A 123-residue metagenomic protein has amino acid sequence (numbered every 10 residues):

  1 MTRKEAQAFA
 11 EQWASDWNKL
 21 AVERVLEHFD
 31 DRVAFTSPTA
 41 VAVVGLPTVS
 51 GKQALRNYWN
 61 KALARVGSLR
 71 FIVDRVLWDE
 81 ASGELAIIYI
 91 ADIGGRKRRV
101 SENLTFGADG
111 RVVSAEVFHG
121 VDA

Functional and structural regions predicted by a protein language model:
M1-E27, D31: Short, low-complexity N-terminal intrinsically disordered segments enriched in polar/charged residues
R3, R24, H28-V76, E80: A solvent-exposed, acidic/Ser-Thr-rich amphipathic alpha-helical stretch
E5, N60-A123: A beta-strand edge to alpha-helix "cap/lid" segment located at domain peripheries
F9, A21, Y58-W59, V100: Hydrophobic alpha-helical segments typical of transmembrane helices and their membrane-interface/capping positions
A10-E11, K52, R56, V112: Generic alpha-helical hydrophobic packing signal
